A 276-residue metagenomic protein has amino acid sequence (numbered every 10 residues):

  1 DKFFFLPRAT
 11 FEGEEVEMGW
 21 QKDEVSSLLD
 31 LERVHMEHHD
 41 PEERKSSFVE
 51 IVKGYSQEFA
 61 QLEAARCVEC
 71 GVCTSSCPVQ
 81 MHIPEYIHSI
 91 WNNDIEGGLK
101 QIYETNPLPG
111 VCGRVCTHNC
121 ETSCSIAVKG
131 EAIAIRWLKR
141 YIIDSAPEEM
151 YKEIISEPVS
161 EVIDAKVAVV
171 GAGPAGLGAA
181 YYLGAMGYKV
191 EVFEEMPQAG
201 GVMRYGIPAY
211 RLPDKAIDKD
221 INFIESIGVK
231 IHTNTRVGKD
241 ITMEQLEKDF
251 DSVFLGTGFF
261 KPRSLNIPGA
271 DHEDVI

Functional and structural regions predicted by a protein language model:
D1-K166, D214, V253-I276: Ferredoxin-type iron-sulfur electron-transfer modules and their immediate structural context
C73, K189-E191, K230, S252: Residue-level detector of anion-binding/catalytic polar loops
G97, E161-V170, D218-I267: Feature captures the FAD/FMN-dependent oxidoreductase FAD-binding
A132-I133, G206-I231, G269-I276: N-terminal glycine-rich dinucleotide-binding loop that anchors FAD/FMN and/or NAD(P) in oxidoreductases
K166-E191: N-terminal Rossmann-like FAD-binding beta1-loop-alpha1 element of flavoenzymes
A175, Q198, F260: Conserved Rossmann-like nucleotide-cofactor binding loop
A180-Y182, R204-Y205, L265-G269: Short amphipathic alpha-helical segments
Y188-R204: Glycine-rich FAD pyrophosphate-binding loop
